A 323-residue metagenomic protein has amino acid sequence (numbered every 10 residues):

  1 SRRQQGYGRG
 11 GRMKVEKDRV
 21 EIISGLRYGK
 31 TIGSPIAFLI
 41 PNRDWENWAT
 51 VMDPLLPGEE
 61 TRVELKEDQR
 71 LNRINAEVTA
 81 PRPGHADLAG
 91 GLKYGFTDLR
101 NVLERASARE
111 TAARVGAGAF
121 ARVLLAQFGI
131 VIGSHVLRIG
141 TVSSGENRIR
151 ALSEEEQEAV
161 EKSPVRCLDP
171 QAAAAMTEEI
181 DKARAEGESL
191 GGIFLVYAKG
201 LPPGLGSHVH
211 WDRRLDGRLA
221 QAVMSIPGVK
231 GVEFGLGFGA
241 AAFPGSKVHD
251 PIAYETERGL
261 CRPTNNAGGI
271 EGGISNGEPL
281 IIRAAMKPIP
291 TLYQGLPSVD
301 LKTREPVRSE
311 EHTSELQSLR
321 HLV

Functional and structural regions predicted by a protein language model:
R2-D87: Glycine-rich, N-terminal phosphate-binding loop and its surrounding beta-alpha-beta segment
R2-R9, I40-E46, L92, F96 (+10 more regions): Structural signal for hydrophobic packing residues in well-ordered secondary-structure cores of soluble enzyme domains
T31, N47-T50, G145, L205-S207 (+1 more regions): Short helix/loop capping segments that flank catalytic or ligand/cofactor-binding pockets
F38, V136, I282-M286: Structural signature of FAD isoalloxazine-binding scaffolds in flavoprotein oxidoreductases
N72, A76-E104, L296-S314: Short acidic, glycine/tyrosine-flanked loop/strand segments centered on an H-E-D-like triad
L92-S207, W211: Glycine-rich, mobile lid/loop segments that gate access to catalytic sites or pores
V115, G187-V307: Glycine-rich anion/phosphate-binding loop at the beta-strand->alpha-helix junction
H312-V323: Single conserved hydrophobic/aromatic residue that forms the stacking wall/gate of nucleotide- or nucleobase-binding
